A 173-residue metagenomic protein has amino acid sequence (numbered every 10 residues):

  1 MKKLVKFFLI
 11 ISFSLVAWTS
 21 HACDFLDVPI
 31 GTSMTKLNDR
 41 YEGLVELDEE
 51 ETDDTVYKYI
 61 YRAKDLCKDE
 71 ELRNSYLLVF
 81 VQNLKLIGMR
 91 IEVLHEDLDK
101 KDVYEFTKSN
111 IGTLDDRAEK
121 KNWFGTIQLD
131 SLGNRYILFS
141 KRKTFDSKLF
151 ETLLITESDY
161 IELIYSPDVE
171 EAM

Functional and structural regions predicted by a protein language model:
K2-I10: Sec-dependent signal peptide recognition, specifically the positively charged N-region followed immediately by
S12-L15: Repetitive helical segments and hydrophobic/amphipathic motifs
A17-T19: N-terminal signal peptide c-region/cleavage motif recognized by signal peptidases
H21-I60, N83, G88-M173: Non-cytosolic coordination micro-motifs
E70-N74: Alpha-helical scaffolding within the catalytic cores of extracellular/periplasmic polymer-degrading hydrolases
S75-F80: Hydrophobic/aromatic beta-strand elements that line small-molecule binding cavities or substrate pockets in beta-rich
